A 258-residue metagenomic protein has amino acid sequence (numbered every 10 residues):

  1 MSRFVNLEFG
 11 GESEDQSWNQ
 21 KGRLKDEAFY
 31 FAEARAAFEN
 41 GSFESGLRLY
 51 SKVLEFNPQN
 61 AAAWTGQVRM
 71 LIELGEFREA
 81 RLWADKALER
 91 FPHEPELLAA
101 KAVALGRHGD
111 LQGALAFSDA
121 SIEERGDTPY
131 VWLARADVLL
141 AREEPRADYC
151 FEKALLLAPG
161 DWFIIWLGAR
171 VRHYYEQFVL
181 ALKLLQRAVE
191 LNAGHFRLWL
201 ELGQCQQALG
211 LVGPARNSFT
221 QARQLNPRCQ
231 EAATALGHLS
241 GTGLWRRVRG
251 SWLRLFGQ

Functional and structural regions predicted by a protein language model:
E8-F29: TPR-adjacent "capping" and linker segments in tetratricopeptide-repeat scaffold/adaptor proteins
E8-G11, N40-R48, L74-K86, H108-A120 (+4 more regions): Structural signature of tandem alpha-helical TPR/SEL1-like repeats, specifically the intra-repeat loop/turn
R23-F56, A62, G66-E73, V103 (+2 more regions): Alpha-helical segment of the N-proximal tetratricopeptide repeat
E27, A61-A62, P95-E96, D127-Y130 (+3 more regions): Helix-start (N-cap) detector for alpha-helical repeat units in TPR-like alpha-solenoids, especially tetratricopeptide
V103, Y130-A141, E152-E190: Alpha-helical adaptor scaffolds
D137-A141, Q204-Q207, Q230-R246: TPR/TPR-like alpha-solenoid helical repeat scaffolds
